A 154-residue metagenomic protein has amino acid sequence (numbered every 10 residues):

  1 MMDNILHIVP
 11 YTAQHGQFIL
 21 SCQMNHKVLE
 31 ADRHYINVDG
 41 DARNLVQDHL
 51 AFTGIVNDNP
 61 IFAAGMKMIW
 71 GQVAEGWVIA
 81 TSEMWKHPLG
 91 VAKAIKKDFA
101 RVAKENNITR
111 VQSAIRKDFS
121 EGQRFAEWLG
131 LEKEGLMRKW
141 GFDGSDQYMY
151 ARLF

Functional and structural regions predicted by a protein language model:
M1-I36: Short amphipathic alpha-helix that is part of the acyltransferase structural core
A31-L50: Active-site rim helix/loop that mediates acceptor-substrate recognition in acyltransferases
D48-A64: Conserved beta-hairpin
M68-V78, D146: A conserved beta-turn-beta hairpin within the catalytic core of GNAT-like acetyltransferases that forms part
V78-A94: A short, internal acetyl-CoA/4′-phosphopantetheine-binding micro-motif in the GNAT/acyltransferase core
A94-R110: Conserved acyl-CoA
I108-E127, E132, W140-G141: Conserved beta-strand-loop-alpha-helix junction that forms the acyl-donor binding cleft
K139-F154: C-terminal "cap" of GNAT-fold acetyltransferases
